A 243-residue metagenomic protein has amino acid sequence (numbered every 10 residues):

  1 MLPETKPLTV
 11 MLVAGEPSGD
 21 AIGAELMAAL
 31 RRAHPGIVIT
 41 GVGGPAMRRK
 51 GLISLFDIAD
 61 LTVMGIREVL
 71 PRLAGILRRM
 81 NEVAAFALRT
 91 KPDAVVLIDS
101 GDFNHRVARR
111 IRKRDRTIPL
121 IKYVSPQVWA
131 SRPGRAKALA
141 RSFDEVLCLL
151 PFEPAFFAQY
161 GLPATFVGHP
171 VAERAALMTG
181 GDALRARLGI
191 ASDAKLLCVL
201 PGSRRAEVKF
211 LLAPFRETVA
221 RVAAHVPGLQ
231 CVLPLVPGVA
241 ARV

Functional and structural regions predicted by a protein language model:
M1-E4: A short, basic/flexible loop-to-alpha-helix module at the beginning of a structural domain
P7-T9, A191-C198, L229-Q230: Charged active-site motifs of nucleotide-sugar-dependent glycosyltransferases
L8-L188, L200-V208, H225, V236-G238: Active-site and donor-binding regions of nucleotide-sugar-utilizing enzymes
P45, S54, D193-A194, E207-V243: Donor-nucleotide binding loops and adjacent catalytic segments primarily of GT-B fold Leloir glycosyltransferases
